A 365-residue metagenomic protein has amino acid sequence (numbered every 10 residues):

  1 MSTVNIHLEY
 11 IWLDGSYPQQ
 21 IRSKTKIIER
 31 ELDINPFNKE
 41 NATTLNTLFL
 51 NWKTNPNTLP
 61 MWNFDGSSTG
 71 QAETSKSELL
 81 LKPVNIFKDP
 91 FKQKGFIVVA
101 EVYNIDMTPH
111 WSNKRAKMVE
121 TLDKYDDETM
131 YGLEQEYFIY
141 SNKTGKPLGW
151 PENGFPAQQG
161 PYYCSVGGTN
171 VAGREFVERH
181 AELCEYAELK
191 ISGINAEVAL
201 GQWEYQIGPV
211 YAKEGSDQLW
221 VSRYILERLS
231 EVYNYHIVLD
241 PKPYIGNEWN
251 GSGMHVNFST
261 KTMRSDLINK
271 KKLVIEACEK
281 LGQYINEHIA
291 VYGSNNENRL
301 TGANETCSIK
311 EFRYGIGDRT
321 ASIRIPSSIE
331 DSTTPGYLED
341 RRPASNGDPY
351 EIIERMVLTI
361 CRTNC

Functional and structural regions predicted by a protein language model:
M1-A196, E214-V221, Y235, E351-C361: ATP/Mg2+-dependent ligation/transfer catalytic cores
S2-T3, I11-P18, F37-L45, E214 (+4 more regions): C-terminal accessory/tail domains of diverse enzymes
T3-H7, G95-I97, M130-G132, L200-Q202 (+3 more regions): A general secondary-structure signal for short beta-strands and their flanking turns/coil in non-transmembrane regions
P18-S23, F96, N250-T262, I329-Y337: Short acidic (Asp/Glu) and glycine-rich catalytic loops that position anionic groups and cofactors
E101-N104, P161-V166, Y205-A212, T334-R342: Glycine- and acidic
E134-L148, A196-V210, D240-T262: Histidine-centered divalent-metal-coordination microenvironment in nucleic-acid enzymes
L148-F155, S252-T260, F312-Y314, A321-I329: Short beta-strand elements
G168-F176, G193-L200, Y211-S222, L226 (+5 more regions): Short, contiguous, pocket-lining structural segments that sit at or immediately flank catalytic/ligand-binding sites
